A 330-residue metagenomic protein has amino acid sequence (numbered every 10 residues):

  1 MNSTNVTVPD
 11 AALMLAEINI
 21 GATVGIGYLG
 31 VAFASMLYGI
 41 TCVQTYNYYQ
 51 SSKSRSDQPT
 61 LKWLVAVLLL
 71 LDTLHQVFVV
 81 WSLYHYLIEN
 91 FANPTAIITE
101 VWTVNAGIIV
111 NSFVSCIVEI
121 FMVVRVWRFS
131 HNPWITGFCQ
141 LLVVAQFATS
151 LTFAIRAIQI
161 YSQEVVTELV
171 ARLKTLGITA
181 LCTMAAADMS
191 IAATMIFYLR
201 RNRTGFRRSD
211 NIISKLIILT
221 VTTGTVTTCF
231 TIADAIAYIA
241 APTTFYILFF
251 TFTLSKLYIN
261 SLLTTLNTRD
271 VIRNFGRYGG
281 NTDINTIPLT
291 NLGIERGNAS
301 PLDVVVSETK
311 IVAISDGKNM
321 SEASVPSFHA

Functional and structural regions predicted by a protein language model:
N2-A330: Intrinsic-disorder signature of cytosolic C-terminal tails immediately following the last transmembrane helix
